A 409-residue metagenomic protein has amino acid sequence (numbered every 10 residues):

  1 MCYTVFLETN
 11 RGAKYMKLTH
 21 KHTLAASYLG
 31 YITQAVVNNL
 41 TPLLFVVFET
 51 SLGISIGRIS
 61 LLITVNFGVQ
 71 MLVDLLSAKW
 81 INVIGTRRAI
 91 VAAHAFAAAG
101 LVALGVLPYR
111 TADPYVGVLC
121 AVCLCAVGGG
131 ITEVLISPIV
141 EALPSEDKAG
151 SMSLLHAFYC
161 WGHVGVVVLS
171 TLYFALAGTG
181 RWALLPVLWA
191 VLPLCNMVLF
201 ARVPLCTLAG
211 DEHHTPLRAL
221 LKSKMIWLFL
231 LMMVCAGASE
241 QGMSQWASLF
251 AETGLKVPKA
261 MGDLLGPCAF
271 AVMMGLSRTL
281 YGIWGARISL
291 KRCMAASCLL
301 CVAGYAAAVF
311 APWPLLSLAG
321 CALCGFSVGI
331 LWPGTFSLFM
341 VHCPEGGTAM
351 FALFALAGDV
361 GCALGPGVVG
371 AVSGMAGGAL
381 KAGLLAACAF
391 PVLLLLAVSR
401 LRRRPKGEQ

Functional and structural regions predicted by a protein language model:
H22-T23, L29-V46, L52-I54, S137 (+2 more regions): Extracytoplasmic
T41-P42, K224-C268, V272: Extracytoplasmic gate region of multi-pass secondary transporters
F48-E49, W80-I81, L172-G178, A251-E252 (+2 more regions): Interfacial helix-cap and linker-helix signal at transmembrane-aqueous boundaries of multi-pass secondary transporters
T64-K79, C268-L280: Central cavity-lining transmembrane alpha-helices of secondary-active solute carriers, predominantly the Major
A95-A112, L300-P312: C-terminal ends and interior cores of transmembrane alpha-helices in multi-pass membrane transporters/permeases
I131-P144, I330-C343: Intracellular juxtamembrane helix-capping segments at the cytosolic ends of symmetry-related transmembrane helices
E146-D147, L154-L205: Helix-loop-helix hairpin linking two adjacent transmembrane segments in secondary transporters
